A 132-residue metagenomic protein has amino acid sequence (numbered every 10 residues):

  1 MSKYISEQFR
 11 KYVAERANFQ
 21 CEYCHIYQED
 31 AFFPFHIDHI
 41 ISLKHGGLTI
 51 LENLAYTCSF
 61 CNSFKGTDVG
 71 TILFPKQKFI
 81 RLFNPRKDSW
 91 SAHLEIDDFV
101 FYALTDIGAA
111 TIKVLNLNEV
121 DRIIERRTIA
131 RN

Functional and structural regions predicted by a protein language model:
M1-Q8, Y12, Y27-D30, S63-N132: Extended charged
Q8-R16, G47-E52: Short, flexible, mixed-charge glycine/proline-rich loop motifs that serve as phosphate/nucleic-acid-contacting
N18, H25-I26: A positional/architectural concept
C21, H45-K65: Short beta-strand-alpha-helix junction that forms the catalytic/metal-binding core of metal-dependent nuclease domains
I26-Y27, I40: Histidine- and/or cysteine-centered catalytic micro-motif in compact active-site loops
A31-F35: A short coil-to-beta-strand element that immediately follows conserved catalytic motifs
H36-S42, C58: Histidine-centered catalytic micro-motifs used for acid/base chemistry in nuclease and nucleotide-processing active
I40, H45, F74-K76: Short edge-strand/loop segments of extracellular domains
